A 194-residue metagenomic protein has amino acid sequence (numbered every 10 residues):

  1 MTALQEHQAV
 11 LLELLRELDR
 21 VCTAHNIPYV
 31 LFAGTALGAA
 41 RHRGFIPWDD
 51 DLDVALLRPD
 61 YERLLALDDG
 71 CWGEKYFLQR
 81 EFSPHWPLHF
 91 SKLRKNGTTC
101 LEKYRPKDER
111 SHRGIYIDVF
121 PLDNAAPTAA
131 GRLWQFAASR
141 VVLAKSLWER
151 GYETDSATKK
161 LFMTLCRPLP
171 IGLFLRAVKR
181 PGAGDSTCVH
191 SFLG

Functional and structural regions predicted by a protein language model:
T2-T23, D68-P127, K145-G194: Conserved catalytic core of two-metal-ion nucleotidyltransferases
D19-L52, Y61-E62: Active-site nucleotide-donor binding segment shared across nucleotidyl transfer reactions
L37, G44, D50, D60-E62 (+1 more regions): A surface-exposed partner-binding patch
A55-L57: Short hydrophobic/aromatic beta-strand micro-patches that form the beta-sheet surface supporting nucleotide- or nucleic
L64-A66: Conserved SAM-binding loop
T128-W134: A short secondary-structure junction signal
R132, S139-R140: Short, His- and charge-rich active-site/binding loops that engage polyanionic ligands
